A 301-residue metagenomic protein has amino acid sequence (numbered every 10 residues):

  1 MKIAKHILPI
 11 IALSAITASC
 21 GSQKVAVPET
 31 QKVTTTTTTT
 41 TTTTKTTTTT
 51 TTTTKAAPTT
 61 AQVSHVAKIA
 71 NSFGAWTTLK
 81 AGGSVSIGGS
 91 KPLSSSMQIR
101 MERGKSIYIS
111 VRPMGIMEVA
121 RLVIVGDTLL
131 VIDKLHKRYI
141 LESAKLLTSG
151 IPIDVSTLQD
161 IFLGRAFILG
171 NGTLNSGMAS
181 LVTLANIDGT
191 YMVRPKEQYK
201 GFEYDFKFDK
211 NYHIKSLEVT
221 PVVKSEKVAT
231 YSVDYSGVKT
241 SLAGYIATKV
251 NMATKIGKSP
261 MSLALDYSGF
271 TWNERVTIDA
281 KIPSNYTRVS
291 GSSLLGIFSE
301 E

Functional and structural regions predicted by a protein language model:
M1-L8: Bacterial N-terminal signal peptides that target proteins for export
K5, S22-A26, L174-T287: Gly/Pro-enriched, hydrophobic low-complexity segments that function as extracytoplasmic propeptides/linkers
I16-S19: C-terminal motif of bacterial Sec signal peptides marking the signal peptidase cleavage site
G21-S94, G291-E301: N-terminal leader/targeting segments and the immediate start of mature chains
T78-G83, S94-S96, V111, L122-G126 (+4 more regions): Extended beta-sheet lipid-handling architectures
G89-I116: Structural recognition of beta-strand segments within beta-rich domains
S106-D160: An acidic-aromatic
A144, T148-T183: C-terminal low-complexity, charged extensions that often adopt amphipathic alpha-helices
